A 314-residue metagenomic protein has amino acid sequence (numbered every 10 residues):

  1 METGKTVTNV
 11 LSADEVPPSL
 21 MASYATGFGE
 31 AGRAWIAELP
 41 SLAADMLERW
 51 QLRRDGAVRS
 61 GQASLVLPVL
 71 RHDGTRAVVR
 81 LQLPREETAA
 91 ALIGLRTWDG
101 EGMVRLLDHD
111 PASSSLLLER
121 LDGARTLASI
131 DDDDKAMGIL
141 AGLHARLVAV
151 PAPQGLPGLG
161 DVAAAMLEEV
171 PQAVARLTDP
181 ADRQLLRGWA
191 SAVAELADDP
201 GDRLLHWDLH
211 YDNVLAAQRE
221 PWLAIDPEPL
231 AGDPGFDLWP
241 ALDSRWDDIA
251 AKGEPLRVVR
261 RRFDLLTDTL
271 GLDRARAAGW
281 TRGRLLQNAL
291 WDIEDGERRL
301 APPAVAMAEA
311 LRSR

Functional and structural regions predicted by a protein language model:
E2, T8-V16, M21-A22, R125-Q184 (+2 more regions): A cross-family kinase active-site recognition segment
G27-G29, Q287-R314: ATP/Mg2+ or Mg2+-diphosphate-binding catalytic cores that bind nucleotide phosphates or diphosphates via glycine-rich
A34-L47, A152-W207, A217-Q218, D268: An alpha-helical support segment within catalytic cores of ATP-dependent transferases
E38, L42-R71: ATP-binding glycine-rich phosphate-binding loop
P40, Q62, H72-L147: A conserved alpha-helical element in kinase catalytic cores
R59-S60, S64-L70, V78-V79, L106 (+1 more regions): Active-site acidic catalytic loop and adjacent metal/ATP-binding pocket of ATP-dependent phosphoryl transfer enzymes
H72, P84-R85, G100, S115-D133 (+4 more regions): A glycine-centered beta->alpha junction motif in the catalytic cores of kinase/phosphotransferase enzymes
A217-D264, D268-R274, G279, R298-M307 (+1 more regions): Active-site Asp-x-Gly
